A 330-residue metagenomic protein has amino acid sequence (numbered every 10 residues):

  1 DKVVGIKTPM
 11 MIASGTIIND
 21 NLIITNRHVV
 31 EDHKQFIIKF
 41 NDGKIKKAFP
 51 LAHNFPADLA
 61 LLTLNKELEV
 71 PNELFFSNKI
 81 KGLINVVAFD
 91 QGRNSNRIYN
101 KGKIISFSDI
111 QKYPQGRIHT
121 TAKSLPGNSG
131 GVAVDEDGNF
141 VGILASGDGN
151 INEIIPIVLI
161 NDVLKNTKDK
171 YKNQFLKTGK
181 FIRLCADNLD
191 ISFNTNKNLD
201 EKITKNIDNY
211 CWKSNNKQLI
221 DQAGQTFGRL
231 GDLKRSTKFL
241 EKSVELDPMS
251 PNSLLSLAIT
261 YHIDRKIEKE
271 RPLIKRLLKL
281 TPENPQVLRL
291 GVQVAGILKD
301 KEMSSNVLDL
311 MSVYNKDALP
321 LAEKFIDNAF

Functional and structural regions predicted by a protein language model:
V3-D20, N26, K44-K47, G130: A conserved glycine-rich beta-strand in the N-terminal activation segment of trypsin-fold
M10, Q35-L68, F76-N78: Conserved catalytic-core segment of clan PA serine endopeptidases
T16, K123-L144: Catalytic nucleophile loop of clan PA
V29, V70-R117, S124-S129, L144-I155 (+1 more regions): Flexible, gly/ser-rich surface segments that form the specificity/activation loops bordering the active-site cleft
A48, V70, I143-K202, C211-W212: C-terminal cap/linker of serine protease catalytic domains
K202-I203, S236, E270, S304: Single-residue signature of alpha-solenoid repeat helices
S214-N215, P248, P282, K316-D317: Short coil turns that delineate tetratricopeptide repeat
Q222, S256, L290, K324-F325: Canonical tetratricopeptide repeat
